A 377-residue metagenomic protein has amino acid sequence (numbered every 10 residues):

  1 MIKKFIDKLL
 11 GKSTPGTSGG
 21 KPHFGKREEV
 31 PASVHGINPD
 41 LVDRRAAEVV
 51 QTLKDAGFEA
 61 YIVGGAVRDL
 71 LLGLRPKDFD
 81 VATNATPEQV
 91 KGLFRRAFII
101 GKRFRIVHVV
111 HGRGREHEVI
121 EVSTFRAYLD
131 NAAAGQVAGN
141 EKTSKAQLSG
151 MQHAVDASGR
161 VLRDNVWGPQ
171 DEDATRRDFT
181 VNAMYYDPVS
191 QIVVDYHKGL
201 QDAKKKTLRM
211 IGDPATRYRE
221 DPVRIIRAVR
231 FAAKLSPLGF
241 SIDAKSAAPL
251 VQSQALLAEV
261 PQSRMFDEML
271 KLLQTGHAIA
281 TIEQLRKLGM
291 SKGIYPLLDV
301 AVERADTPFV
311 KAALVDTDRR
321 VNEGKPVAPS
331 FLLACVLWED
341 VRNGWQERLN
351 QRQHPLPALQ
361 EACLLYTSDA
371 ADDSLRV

Functional and structural regions predicted by a protein language model:
M1-V377: Catalytic cores of the polymerase beta-like nucleotidyltransferase superfamily and closely associated nucleotide
